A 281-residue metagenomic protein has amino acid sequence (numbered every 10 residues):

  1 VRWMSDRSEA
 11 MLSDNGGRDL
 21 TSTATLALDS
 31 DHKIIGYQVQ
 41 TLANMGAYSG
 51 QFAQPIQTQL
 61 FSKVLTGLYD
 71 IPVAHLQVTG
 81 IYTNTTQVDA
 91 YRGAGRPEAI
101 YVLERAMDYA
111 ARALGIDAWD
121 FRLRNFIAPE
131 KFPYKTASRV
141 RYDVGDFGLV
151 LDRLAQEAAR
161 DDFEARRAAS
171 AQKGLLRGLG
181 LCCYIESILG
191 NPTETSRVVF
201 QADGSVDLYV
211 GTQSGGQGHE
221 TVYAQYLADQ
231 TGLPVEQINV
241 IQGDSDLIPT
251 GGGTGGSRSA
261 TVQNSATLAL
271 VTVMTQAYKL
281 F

Functional and structural regions predicted by a protein language model:
V1-D6: Conserved catalytic cysteine-centered active-site region of acyl-thioester-dependent Claisen-condensing enzymes
E9-A99, A171-F281: Gly/Pro-rich active-site capping loops and adjacent beta-alpha segments that organize cofactor/substrate pockets
A90-D162, G256-F281: N-terminal leader/propeptide and maturation segments of large enzyme subunits in energy/redox metabolism and hydrolases
F126-S205, Q225: Helix-loop-helix junctions that connect adjacent transmembrane helices in secondary transporters/permeases, recognized
